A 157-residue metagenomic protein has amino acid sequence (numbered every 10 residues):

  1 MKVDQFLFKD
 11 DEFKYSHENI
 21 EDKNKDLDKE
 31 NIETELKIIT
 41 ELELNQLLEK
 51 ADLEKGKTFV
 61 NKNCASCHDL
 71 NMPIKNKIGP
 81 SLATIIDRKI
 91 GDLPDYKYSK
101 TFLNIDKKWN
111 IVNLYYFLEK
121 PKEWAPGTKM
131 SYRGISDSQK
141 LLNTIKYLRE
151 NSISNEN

Functional and structural regions predicted by a protein language model:
M1, K108-N157: C-terminal capping alpha-helices of c-type cytochrome domains
M1-E30: N-terminal targeting signals for export/organelle localization
D28-V60: Electrostatic cytochrome c docking/interface patches
L47-L48, S66-D69, K97: N-terminal post-signal-peptidase region of extra-cytosolic proteins
G56, V60-L70, T144-L148: The canonical Cys-X-X-Cys-His
K57, M72-N110, S131-G134: Gly/Gly-Pro-rich "capping" loops immediately C-terminal to redox-active cysteine motifs in periplasmic/lumenal
